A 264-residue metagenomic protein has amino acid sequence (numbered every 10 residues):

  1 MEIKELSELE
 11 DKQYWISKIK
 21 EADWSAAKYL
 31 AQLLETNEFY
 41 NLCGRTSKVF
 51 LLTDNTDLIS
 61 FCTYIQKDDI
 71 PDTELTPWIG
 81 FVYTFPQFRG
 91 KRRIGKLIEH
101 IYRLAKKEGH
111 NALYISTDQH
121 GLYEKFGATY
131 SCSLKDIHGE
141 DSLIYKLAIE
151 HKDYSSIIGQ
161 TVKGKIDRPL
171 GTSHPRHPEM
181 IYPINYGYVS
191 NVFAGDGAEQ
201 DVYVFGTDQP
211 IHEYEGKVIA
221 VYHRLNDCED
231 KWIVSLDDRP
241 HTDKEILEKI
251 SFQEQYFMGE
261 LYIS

Functional and structural regions predicted by a protein language model:
M1-N37: Short amphipathic alpha-helix that is part of the acyltransferase structural core
F39-L51, W78: A short helix-loop-beta-strand connector motif used in the catalytic cores of GNAT acetyltransferases and, in some
L51, D57-K67, W78, Y83: Conserved beta-strand in the GNAT
K67-I79, R89, I137: A conserved beta-turn-beta hairpin within the catalytic core of GNAT-like acetyltransferases that forms part
F88, R92-H100: Conserved acetyl-CoA pyrophosphate-binding loop and the N-cap/start of the following alpha-helix in GNAT-like
N111, T117-D141: Conserved active-site alpha-helix within GNAT-family acetyltransferase domains
H151-S264: Hydrophobic N-terminal alpha-helices or hydrophobic patches in metabolic proteins across all domains of life
